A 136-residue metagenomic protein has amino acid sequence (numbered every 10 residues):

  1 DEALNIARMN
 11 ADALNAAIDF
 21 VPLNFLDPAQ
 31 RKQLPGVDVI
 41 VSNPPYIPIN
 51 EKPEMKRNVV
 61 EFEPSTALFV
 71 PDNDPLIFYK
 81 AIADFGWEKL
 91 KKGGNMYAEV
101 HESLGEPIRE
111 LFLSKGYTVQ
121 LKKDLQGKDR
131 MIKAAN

Functional and structural regions predicted by a protein language model:
D1-P53: Conserved SAM/SAH cofactor-binding pocket of Class I
N15, L34, E63, K91 (+1 more regions): Short, well-ordered coil/turn elements that cap or connect secondary structure elements
D19-V21, T66, Q120: Structural signal for short hydrophobic segments within the conserved structured cores of catalytic domains across
N43, F62, E99: Alpha/beta-hydrolase-fold catalytic nucleophile elbow
Y46, A135-N136: C-terminal beta-strand of the catalytic ATP-binding
Y46-I77: Mobile active-site "lid"/loop adjacent to the S-adenosyl-L-methionine
D72-A134: Conserved Class I SAM-dependent methyltransferase catalytic core
